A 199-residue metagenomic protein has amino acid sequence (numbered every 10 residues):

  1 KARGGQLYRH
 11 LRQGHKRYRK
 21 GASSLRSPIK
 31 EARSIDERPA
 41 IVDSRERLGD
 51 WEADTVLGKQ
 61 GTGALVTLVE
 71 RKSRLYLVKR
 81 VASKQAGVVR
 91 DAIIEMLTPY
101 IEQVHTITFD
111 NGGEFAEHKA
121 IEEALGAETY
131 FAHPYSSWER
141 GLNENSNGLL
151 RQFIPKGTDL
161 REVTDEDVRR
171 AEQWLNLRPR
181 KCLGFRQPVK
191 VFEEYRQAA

Functional and structural regions predicted by a protein language model:
K1-D43: Basic, flexible linker segments flanking DNA-binding modules in nucleic acid-interacting mobile-element proteins
L48-G58: Two-metal-ion RNase H-like nuclease active-site motif
L57-G61, V78-I101: Active-site beta-loop-alpha junctions of metal-dependent nucleic acid enzymes, especially the RNase H-like/DDE
A64-L65: Short loop/turn microsegments at loop-to-beta-strand junctions
S73-L77, P99-H105, F153-I154: Short, surface-exposed connector motifs at secondary-structure boundaries
T98, K119-A199: Charged alpha-helix within mobile-element recombinases
E102-E117, Y135: Acidic/histidine-rich, metal-coordinating catalytic segments
